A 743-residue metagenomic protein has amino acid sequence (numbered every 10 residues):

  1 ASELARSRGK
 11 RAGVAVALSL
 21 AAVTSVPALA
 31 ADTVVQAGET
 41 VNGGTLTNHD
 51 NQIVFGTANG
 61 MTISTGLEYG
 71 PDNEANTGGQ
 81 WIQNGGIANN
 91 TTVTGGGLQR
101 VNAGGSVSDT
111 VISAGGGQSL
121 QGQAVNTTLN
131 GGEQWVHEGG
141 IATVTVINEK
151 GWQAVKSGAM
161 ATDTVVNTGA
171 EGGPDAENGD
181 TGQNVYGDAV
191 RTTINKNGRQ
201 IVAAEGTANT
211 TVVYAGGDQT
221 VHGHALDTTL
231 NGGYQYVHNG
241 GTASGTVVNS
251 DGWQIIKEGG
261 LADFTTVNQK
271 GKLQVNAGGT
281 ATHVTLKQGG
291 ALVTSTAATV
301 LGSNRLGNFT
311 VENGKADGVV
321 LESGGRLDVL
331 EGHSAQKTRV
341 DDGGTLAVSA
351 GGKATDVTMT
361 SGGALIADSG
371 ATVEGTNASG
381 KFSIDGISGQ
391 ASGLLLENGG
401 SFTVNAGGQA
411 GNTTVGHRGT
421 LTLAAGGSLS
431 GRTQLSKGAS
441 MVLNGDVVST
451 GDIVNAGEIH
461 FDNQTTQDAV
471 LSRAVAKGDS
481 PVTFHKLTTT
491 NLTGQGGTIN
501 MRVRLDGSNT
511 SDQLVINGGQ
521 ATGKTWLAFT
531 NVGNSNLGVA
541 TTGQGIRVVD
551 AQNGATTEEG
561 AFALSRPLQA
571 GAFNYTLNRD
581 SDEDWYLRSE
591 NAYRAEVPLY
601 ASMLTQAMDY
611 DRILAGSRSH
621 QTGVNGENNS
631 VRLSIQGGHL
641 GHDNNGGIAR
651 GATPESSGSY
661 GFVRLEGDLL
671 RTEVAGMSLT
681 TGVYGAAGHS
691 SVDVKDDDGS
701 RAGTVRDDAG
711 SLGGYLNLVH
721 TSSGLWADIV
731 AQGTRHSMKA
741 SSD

Functional and structural regions predicted by a protein language model:
A1-A17, V23: Bacterial Sec-dependent N-terminal signal peptides
A17-S25, R632-G637: Short, glycine/alanine-rich hydrophobic alpha-helices that insert into or span membranes
V26-A30: Sec/Tat signal peptide C-region and signal peptidase I cleavage site
T33-Q36, L129, N148, L230 (+5 more regions): Disulfide-bonded cysteine-rich modules in secreted/extracellular proteins, activating on the conserved Cys frameworks
V41, L46, Q52-V54, A58-I63 (+38 more regions): Fold-core signature of tandem repeat domains
E68-N76, E171-D180, A469-A476: Intrinsically disordered, low-complexity Ser/Thr- and acidic-rich flexible linkers and loops, especially at boundaries
T229, L301-N304, K337, T355-K381 (+3 more regions): Extracellular beta-solenoid/beta-roll
E590-D743: Outer membrane beta-barrel translocator domains of Type V secretion systems
